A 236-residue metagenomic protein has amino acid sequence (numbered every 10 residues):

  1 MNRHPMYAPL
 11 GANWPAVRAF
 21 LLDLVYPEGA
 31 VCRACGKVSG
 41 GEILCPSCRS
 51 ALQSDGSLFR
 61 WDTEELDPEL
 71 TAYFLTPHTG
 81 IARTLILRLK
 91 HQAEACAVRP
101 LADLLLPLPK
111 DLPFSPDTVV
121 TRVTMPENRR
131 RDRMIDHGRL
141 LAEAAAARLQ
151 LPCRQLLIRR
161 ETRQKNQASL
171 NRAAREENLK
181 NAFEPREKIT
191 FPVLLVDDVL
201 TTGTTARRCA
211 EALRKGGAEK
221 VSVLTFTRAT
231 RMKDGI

Functional and structural regions predicted by a protein language model:
M1-I236: Glycine-rich phosphate/pyrophosphate-handling loop used in enzymes and phosphotransfer proteins
